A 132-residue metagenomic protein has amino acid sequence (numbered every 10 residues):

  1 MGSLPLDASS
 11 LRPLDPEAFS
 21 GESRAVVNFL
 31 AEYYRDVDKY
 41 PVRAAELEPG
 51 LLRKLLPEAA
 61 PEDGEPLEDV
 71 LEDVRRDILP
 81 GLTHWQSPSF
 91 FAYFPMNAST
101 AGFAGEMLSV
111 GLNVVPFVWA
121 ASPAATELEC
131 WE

Functional and structural regions predicted by a protein language model:
G2-W131: N-terminal entrance/gating region of PLP-dependent enzymes' catalytic architecture
